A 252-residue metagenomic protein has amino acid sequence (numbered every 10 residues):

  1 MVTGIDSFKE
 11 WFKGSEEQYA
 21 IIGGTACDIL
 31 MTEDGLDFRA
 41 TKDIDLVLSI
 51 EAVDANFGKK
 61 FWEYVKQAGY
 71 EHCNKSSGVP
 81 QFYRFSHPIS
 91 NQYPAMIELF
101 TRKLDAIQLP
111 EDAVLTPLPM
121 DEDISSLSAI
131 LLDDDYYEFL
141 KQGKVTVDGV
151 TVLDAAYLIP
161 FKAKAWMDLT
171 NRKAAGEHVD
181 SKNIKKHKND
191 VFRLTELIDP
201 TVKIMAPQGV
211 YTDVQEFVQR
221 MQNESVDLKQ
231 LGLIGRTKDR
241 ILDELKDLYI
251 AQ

Functional and structural regions predicted by a protein language model:
M1-Q252: Compositionally biased terminal segments of proteins
